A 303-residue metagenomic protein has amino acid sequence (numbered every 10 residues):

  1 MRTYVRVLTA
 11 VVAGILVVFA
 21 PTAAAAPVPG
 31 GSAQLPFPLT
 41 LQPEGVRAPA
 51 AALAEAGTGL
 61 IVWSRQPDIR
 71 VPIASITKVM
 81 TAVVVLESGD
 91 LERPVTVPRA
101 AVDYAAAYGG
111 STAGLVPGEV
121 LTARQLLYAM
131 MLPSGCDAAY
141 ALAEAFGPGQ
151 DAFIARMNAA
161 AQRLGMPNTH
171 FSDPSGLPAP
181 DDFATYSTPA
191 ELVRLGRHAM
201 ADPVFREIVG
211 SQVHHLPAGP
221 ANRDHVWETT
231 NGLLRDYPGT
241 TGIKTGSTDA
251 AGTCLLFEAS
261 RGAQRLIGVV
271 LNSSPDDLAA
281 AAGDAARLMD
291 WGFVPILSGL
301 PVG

Functional and structural regions predicted by a protein language model:
M1-P27: Secretory targeting and sorting signals
L8, A56-G57, R261: Short, ordered coil/turn segments that flank beta-strands lining enzyme active or ligand-binding pockets
L16-V17, V83-V85, E258: Hydrophobic/aromatic ligand-binding patch that stacks against planar heteroaromatic rings of cofactors or nucleotides
A25-A190, M200-P203: Active-site-adjacent loops and short helices of periplasmic peptidoglycan-processing enzymes
P27-A50, G118, P148-G303: Penicillin-recognizing serine hydrolase domain
